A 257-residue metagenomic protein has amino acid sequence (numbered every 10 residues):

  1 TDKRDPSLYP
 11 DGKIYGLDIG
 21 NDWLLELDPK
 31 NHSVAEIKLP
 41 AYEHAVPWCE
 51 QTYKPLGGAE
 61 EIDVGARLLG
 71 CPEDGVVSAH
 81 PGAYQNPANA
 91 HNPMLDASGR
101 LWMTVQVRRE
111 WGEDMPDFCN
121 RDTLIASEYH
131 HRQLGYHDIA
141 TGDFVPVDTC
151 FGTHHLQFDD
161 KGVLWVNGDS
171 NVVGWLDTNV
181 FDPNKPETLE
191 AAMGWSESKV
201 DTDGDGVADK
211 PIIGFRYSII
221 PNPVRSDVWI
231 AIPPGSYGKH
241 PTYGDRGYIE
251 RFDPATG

Functional and structural regions predicted by a protein language model:
T1-P10, K54-E61, H80-S98, H154-K161 (+2 more regions): Structural signature of eukaryotic scaffold interfaces centered on beta-propeller domains
Y9-D11, G16, C49, L56 (+3 more regions): Short, conserved, GDST-rich strand-edge loop motifs in beta-rich repeat architectures
K13-L17, L25, R100-T104, V163-N167 (+1 more regions): Conserved beta-propeller blade signature
I19-N21, N31, S98, H131 (+4 more regions): Surface-exposed loop/turn positions within WD40 beta-propeller blades
E26, E36, Y136, W175 (+1 more regions): Conserved blade-register residue in beta-propeller folds
E26-P29, S33-C71, Y129, V145-T149 (+1 more regions): Beta-propeller fold detector
D28-H32, H137-G142, T178-F181, D253-T256: Short loop/turn segments that connect beta-strands within beta-propeller blades
L69-A79, Q85-P87, S127-H130, T149-C150 (+3 more regions): Conserved loop/turn at the beginning of each blade in beta-propeller domains
